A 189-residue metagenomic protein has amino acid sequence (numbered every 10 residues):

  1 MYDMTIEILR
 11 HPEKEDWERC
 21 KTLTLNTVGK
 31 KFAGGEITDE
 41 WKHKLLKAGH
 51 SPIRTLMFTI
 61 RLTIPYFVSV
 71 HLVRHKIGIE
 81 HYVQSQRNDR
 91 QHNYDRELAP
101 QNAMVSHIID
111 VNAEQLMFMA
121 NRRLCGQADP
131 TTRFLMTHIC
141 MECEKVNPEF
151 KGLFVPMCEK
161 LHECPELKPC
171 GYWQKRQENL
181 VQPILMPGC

Functional and structural regions predicted by a protein language model:
M1-C189: Family-specific signature for flavin-dependent thymidylate synthase
